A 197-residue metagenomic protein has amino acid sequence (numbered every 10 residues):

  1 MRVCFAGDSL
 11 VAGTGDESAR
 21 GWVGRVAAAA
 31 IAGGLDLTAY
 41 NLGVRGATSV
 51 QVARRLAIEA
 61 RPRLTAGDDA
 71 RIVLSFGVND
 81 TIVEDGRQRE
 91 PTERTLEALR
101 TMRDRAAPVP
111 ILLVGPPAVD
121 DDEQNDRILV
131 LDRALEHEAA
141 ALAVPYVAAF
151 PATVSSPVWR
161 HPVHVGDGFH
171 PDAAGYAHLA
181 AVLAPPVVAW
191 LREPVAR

Functional and structural regions predicted by a protein language model:
M1-R45, A57-A66: Serine-esterase "nucleophile elbow" of acetyl-processing enzymes
D8, T14-D16, V44-A47, F76-V78 (+2 more regions): Gly/Ser/Thr-rich helix-start
L10, G46-T48, A118, T153: Residue-level detector of flexible, active-site-proximal loop/helix-junction positions within diverse enzyme catalytic
V11, T48-S49, T81, T95: Ser/Thr-centric signal marking residues that sit in or immediately flank functional binding/regulatory motifs
A28, L35, R54-R197: Alpha-helical cap/lid subdomain in secreted, periplasmic, or secretory-pathway luminal O-acyl-processing enzymes
N41, R45-T48, Q88-P91: Short secondary-structure transition/capping motifs
